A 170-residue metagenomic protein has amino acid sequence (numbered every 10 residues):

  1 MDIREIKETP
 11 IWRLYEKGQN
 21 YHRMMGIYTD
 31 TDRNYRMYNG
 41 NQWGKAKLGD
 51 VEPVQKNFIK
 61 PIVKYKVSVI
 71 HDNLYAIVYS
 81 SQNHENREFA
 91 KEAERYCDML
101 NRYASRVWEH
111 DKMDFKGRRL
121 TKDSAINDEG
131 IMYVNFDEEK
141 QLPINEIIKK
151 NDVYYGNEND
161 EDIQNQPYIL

Functional and structural regions predicted by a protein language model:
M1-L170: Extended, helix-rich architectural segments
